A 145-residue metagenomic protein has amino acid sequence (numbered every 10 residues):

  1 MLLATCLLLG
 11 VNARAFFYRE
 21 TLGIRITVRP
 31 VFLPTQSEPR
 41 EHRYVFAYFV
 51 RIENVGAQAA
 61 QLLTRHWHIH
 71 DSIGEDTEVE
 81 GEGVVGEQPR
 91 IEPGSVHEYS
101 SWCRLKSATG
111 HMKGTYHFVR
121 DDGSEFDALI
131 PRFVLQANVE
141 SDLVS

Functional and structural regions predicted by a protein language model:
N12-H42: Low-complexity, acidic Ser/Thr/Pro/Gly-rich terminal tails and inter-domain linkers that flank the onset of structured
S37-E38, Q58-A59, K106-G110: Short glycine/serine/proline-enriched coil/turn segments at secondary-structure junctions
R43-F49, M112-K113: Short, solvent-exposed loop/turn segments enriched in Ser/Thr/Gly
I52-G56: Asparagine-centered strand-capping/turn motif at beta-strand->loop junctions
A60-E75: Short acidic, flexible loop segments centered on an aromatic residue
V79-S107: Intrinsically disordered, low-complexity Pro/Gly/Ser/Thr-rich segments with frequent PxxP/GP/PP motifs and embedded
K106-S145: Terminal connector regions
